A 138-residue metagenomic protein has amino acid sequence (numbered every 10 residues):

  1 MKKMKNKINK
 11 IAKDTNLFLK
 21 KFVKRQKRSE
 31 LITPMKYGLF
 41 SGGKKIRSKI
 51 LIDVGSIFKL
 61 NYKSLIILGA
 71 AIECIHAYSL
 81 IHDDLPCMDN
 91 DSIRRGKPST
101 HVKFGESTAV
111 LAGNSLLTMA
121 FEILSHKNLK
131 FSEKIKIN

Functional and structural regions predicted by a protein language model:
M1-V23: N-terminal amphipathic/basic leader segments beginning at the initiator methionine
K20-N138: Mg2+-dependent prenyl diphosphate-binding active-site environment of isoprenoid biosynthetic enzymes
